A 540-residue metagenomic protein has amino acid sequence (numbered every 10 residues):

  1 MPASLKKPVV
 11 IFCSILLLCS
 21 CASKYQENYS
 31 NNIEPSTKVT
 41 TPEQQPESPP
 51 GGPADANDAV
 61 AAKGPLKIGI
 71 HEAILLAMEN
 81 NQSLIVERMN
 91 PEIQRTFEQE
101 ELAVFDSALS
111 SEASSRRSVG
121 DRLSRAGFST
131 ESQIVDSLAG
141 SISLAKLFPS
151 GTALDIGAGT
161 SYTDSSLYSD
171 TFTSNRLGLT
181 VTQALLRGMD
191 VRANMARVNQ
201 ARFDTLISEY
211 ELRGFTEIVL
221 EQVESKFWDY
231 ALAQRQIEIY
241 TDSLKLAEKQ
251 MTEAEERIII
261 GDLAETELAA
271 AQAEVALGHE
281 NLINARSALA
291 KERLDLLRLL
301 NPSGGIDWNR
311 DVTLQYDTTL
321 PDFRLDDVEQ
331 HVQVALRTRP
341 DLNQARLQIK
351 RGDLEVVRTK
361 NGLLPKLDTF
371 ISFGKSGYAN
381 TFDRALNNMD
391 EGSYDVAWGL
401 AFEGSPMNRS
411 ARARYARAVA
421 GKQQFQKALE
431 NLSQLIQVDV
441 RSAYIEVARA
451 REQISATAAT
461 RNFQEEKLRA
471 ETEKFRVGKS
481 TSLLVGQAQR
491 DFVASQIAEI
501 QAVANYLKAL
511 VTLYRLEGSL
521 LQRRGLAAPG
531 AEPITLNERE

Functional and structural regions predicted by a protein language model:
A3, I11, A22-T40, R117-V119 (+6 more regions): Acidic, low-complexity, intrinsically disordered peripheral segments
L18-S20: C-terminal motif of bacterial Sec signal peptides marking the signal peptidase cleavage site
N28-A59: Post-signal peptide N-terminal segment of mature Sec-exported envelope proteins
P49-L76: Regulatory alphaC helix of protein kinase catalytic domains
A61-P65, E112-Q183, L314-L325, V357 (+5 more regions): Small/polar, glycine/serine/threonine/aspartate-rich low-complexity segments that form flexible
I85-M89, L102, P149-S174, L186-E211 (+9 more regions): Sec/SRP-type N-terminal targeting helices
E101, E209-H331, E446, A450 (+3 more regions): Periplasmic alpha-helical coiled-coil/stalk elements that build and connect Gram-negative outer-membrane
A145, L263, E267-A269, P302-T369 (+1 more regions): Amphipathic alpha-helical coiled-coil scaffold segments and their short linker/junction regions
